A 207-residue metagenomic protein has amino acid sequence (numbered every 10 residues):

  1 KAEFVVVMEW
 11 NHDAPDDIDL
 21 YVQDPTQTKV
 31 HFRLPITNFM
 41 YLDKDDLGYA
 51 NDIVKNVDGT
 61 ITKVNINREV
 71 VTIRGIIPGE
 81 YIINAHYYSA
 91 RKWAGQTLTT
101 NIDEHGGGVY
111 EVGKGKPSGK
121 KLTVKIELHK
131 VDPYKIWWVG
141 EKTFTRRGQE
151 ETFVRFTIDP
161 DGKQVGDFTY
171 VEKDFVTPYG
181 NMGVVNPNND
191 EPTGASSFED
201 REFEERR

Functional and structural regions predicted by a protein language model:
K1-R207: Intrinsic-disorder/low-complexity signal
